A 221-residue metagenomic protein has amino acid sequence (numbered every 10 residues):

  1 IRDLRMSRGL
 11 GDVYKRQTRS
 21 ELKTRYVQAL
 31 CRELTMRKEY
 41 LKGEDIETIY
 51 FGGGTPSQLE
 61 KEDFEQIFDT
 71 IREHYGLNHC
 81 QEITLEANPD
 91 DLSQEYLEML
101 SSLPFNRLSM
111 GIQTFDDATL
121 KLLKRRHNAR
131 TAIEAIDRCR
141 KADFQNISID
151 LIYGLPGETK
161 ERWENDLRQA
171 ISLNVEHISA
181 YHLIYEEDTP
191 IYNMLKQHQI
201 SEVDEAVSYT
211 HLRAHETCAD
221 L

Functional and structural regions predicted by a protein language model:
I1-Y14, H211-A214, C218-L221: Single conserved hydrophobic/aromatic residue that forms the stacking wall/gate of nucleotide- or nucleobase-binding
K15-Y40, E44-Y209: Conserved non-cysteine loop/helix-boundary elements of the Radical SAM core domain that shape
